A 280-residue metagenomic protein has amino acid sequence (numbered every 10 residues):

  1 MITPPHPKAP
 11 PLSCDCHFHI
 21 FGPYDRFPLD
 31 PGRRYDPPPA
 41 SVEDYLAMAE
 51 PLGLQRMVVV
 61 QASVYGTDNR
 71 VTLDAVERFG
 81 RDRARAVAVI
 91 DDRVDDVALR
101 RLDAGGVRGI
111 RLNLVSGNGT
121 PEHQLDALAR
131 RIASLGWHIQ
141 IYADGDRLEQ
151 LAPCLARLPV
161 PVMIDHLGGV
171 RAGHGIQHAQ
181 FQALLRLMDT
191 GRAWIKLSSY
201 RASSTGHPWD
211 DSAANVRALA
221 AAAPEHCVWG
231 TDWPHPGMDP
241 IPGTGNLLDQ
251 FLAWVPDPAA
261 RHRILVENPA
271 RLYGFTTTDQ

Functional and structural regions predicted by a protein language model:
M1-L12, P38-R56, P224-H226, P240-Q280: Mid-to-C-terminal alpha-helical segments outside catalytic/metal-binding sites
M1-L29: Replace "His-x-His-based motif
C14-F18, M57-V60, A84-A88, I110-L112 (+4 more regions): Hydrophobic faces of well-ordered beta-strands that scaffold small-molecule active sites in alpha/beta enzyme cores
H17, A49, T72, L102 (+8 more regions): Conserved, mostly hydrophobic/aromatic
P31-V64, R83-V89, V107-V115, W137-I139: Divalent metal-dependent hydrolysis catalytic cores, especially in the metallo-beta-lactamase
G66-D146, P153, W194-S203: Active-site gating/metal-coordination segments in enzymes
T67-A84, N215-A223, L247-L252: Short, electropositive alpha-helical surface patch
E122-W229, G237: Catalytic pocket-lining loop regions of alpha/beta-barrel enzymes, especially the amidohydrolase/enolase/GH5 lineages
